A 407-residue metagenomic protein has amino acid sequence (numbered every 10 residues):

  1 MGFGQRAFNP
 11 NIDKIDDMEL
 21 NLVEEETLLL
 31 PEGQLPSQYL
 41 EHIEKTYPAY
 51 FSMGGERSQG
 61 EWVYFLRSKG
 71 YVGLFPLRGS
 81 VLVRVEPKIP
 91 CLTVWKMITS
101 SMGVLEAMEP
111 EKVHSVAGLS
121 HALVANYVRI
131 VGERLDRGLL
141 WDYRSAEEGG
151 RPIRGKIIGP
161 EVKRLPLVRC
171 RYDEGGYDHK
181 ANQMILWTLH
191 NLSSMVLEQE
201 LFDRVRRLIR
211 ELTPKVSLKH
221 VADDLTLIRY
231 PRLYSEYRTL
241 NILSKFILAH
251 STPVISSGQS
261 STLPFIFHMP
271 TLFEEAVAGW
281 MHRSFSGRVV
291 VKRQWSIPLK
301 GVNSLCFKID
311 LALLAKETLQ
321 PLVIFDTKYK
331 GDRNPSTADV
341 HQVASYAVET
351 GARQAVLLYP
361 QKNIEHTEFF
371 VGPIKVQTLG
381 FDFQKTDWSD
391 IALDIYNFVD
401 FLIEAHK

Functional and structural regions predicted by a protein language model:
M1-E44, S257-K407: Catalytic core segments in nucleotide and nucleic-acid processing enzymes
G2-S257, L263: Residue(s) in the substrate-gating loop at a strand-loop-helix junction that position the organic substrate next
